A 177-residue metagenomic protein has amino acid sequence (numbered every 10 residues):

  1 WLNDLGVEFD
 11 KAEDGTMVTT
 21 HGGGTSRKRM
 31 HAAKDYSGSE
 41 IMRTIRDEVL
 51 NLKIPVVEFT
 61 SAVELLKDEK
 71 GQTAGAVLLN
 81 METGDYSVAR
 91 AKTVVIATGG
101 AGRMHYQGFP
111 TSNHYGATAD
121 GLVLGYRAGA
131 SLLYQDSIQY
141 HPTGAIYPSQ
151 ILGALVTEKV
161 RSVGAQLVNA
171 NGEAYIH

Functional and structural regions predicted by a protein language model:
W1-T19: Rossmann-like flavin
K11-E13, K34-H177: Residues forming the flavin
M17-R29, T98-Y106: Gly-rich Lys/Arg/Thr-decorated short loops/hinges at beta-loop-alpha junctions or inter-strand turns that position
